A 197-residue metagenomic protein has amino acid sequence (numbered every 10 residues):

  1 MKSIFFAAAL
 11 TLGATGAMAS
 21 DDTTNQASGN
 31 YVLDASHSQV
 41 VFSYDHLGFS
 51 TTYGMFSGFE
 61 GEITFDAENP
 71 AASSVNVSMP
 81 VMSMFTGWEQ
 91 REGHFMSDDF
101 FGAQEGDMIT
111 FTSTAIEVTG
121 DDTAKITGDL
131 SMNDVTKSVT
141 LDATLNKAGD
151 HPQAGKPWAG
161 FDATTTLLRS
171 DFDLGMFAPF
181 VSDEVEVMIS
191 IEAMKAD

Functional and structural regions predicted by a protein language model:
M1-S20: Gram-negative bacterial Sec-dependent N-terminal signal peptides
M18-D197: Low-complexity, acidic/polar, glycine-enriched regions of mature
